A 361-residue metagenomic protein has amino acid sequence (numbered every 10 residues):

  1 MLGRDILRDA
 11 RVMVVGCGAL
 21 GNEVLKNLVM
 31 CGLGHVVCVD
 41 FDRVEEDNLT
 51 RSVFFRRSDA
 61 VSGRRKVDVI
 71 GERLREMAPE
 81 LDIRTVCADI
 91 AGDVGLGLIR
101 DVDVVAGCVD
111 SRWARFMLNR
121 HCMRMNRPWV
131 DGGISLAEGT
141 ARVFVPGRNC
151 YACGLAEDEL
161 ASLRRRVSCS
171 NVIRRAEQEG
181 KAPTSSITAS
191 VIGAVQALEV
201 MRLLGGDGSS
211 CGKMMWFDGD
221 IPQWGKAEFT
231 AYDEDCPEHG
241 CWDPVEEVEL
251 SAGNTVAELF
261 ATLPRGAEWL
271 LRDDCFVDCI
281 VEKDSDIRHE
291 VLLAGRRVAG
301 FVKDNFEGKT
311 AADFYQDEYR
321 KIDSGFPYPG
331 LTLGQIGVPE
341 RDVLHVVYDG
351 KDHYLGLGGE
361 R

Functional and structural regions predicted by a protein language model:
M1-R361: Adenine nucleotide-associated cytosolic modules
